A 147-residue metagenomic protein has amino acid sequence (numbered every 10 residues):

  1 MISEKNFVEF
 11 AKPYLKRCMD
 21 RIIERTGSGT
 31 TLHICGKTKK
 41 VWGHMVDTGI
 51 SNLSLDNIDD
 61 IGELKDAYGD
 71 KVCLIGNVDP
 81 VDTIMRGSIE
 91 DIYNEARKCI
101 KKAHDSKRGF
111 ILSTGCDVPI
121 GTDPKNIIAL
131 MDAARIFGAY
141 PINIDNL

Functional and structural regions predicted by a protein language model:
M1-L147: Active-site loop segments of alpha/beta catalytic cores
